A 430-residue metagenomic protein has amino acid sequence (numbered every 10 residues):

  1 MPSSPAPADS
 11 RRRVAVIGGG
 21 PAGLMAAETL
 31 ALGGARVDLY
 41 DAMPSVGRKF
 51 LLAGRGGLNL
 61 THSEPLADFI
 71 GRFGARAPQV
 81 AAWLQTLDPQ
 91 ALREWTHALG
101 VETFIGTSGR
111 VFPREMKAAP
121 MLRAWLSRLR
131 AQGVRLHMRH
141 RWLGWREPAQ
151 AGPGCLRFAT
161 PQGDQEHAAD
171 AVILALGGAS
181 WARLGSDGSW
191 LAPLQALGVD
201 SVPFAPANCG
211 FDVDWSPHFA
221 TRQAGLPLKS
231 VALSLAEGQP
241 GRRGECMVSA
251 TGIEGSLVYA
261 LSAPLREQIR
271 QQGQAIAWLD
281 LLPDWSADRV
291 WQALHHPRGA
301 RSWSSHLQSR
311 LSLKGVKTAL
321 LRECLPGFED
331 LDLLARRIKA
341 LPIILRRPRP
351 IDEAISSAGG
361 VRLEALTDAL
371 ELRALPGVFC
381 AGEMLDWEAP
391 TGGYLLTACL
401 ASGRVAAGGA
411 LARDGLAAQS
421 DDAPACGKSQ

Functional and structural regions predicted by a protein language model:
M1-V14, L32-G33, D421-K428: Extreme N-terminal leader/targeting segments of oxidoreductases
R13-L39, A410: N-terminal Rossmann-like FAD-binding beta1-loop-alpha1 element of flavoenzymes
A31-R55: Glycine-rich FAD pyrophosphate-binding loop
L32-G33, S45, L66-D68, Q85 (+8 more regions): Residue-level recognition of phosphate/Mg2+-coordinating polar/acidic sites in nucleotide-handling active sites
L51-A82: N-terminal glycine-rich dinucleotide-binding loop that anchors FAD/FMN and/or NAD(P) in oxidoreductases
V80-D88, S108-S127, W181-S186, V213-S216 (+1 more regions): Short beta-strand to alpha-helix junction loop
A119-P120, S127-Q308: Predominantly flavin-linked oxidoreductase catalytic cores and closely associated redox partners
S180-P193, L197, W387-A417: A conserved FAD-binding loop/helix module that cradles the flavin
